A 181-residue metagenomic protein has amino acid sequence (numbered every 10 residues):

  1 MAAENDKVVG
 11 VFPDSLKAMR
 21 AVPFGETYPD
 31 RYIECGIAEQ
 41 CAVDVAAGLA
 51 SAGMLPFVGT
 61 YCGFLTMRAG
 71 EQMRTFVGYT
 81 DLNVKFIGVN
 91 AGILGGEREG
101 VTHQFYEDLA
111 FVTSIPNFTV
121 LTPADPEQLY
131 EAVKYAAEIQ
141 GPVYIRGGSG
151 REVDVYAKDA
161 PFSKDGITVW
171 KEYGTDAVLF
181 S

Functional and structural regions predicted by a protein language model:
M1-R146, R151-E152, P161-G166: Thiamine diphosphate
G53, E172-S181: Short, acidic loop-beta-alpha module within alpha/beta folds
T113, K171-E172: Short, flexible turn/loop "capping" segments at secondary-structure junctions
V155-Y156: Phosphate/pyrophosphate-binding betaalpha-module
